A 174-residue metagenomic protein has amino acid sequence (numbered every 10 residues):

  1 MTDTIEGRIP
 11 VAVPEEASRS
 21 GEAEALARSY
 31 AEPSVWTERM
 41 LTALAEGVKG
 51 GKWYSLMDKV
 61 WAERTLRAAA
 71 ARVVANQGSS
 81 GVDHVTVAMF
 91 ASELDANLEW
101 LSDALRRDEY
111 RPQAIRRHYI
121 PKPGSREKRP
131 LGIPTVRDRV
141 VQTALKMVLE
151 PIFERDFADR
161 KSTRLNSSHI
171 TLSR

Functional and structural regions predicted by a protein language model:
T2-T4, R8, E15-E22, A27-R164: Conserved pre-catalytic core of RNA-dependent polymerases
L165-R174: Single conserved hydrophobic/aromatic residue that forms the stacking wall/gate of nucleotide- or nucleobase-binding
